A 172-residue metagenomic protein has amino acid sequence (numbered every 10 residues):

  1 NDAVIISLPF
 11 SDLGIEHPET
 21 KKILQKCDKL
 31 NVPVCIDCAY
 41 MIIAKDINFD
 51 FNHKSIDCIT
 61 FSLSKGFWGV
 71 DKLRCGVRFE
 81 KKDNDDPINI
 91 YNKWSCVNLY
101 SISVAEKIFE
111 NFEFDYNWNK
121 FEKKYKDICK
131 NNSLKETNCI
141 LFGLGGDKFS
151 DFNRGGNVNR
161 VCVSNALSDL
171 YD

Functional and structural regions predicted by a protein language model:
N1-D172: PLP-dependent class I/II
